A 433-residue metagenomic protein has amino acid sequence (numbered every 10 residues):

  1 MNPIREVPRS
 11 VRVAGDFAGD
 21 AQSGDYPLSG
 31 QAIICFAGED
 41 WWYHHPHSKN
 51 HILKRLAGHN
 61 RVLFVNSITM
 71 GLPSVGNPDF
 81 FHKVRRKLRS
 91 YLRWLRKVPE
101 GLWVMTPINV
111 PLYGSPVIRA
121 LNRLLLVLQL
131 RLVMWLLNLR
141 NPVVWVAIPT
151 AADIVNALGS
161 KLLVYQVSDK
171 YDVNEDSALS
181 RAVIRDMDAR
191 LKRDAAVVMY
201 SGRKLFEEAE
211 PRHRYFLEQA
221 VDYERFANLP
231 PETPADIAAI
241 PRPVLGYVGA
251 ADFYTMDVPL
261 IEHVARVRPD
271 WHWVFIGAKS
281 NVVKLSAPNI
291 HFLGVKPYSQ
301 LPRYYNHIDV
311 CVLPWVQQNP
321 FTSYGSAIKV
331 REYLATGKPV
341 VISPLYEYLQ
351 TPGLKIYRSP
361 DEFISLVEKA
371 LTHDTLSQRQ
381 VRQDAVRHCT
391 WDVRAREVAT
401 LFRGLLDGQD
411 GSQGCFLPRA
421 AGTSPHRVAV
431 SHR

Functional and structural regions predicted by a protein language model:
P8, R12, P27, P73-L137 (+1 more regions): A conserved catalytic-core segment of Leloir-type glycosyltransferases
Y43, H47, F253-M256, S299 (+3 more regions): Nucleotide-sugar-dependent
I52, L128-W135, L139, N156 (+1 more regions): Membrane-proximal helix-turn-helix segments that form the acceptor-binding/catalytic region of lipid-linked
L121, D222-H307, V330, Y357-P360: Conserved catalytic-core segment of nucleotide-activated headgroup transferases in glycan assembly
I154, D194-F216, Q350: A short, active-site helix/loop in glycosyltransferases that binds the activated sugar's phosphate group
S201-K204, L217-L229: Carbohydrate-associated surface elements
Y348-K369: Change "using UDP/GDP/dTDP sugars" to "using nucleotide sugars
T375-D407, G411: A charged, aromatic-enriched C-terminal amphipathic alpha-helix characteristic of glycosyltransferases across folds
